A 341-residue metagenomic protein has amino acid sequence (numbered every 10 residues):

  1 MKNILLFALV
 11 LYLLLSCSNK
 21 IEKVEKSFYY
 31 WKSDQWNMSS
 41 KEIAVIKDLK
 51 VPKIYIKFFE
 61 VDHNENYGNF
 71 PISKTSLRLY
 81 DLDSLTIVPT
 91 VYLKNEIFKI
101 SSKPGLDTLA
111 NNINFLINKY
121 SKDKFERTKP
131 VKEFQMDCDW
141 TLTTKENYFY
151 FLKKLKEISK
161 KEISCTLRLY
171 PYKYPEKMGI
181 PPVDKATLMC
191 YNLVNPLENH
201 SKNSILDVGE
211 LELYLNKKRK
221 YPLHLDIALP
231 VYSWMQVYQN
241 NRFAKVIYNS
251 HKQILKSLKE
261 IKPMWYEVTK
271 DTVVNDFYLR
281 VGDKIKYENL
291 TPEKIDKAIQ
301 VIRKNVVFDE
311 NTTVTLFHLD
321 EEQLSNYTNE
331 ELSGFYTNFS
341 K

Functional and structural regions predicted by a protein language model:
M1-E25, K341: Bacterial Sec-dependent N-terminal signal peptides
C17-I46, I72: Boundary/entry segment of secreted carbohydrate-active catalytic domains
I21-F28, D62, N66-L188: Chitinase-like catalytic core of GlcNAc-active glycosidases
S39-H63, K119-Y120, K124-E126: Catalytic domains of carbohydrate-active enzymes, especially glycoside hydrolases
P52-Y55, Q135, T187, T315: Conserved beta-strand positions in the central sheet of alpha/beta enzyme cores
K57-F59, P89-E96, L188-N192, L229-V231 (+1 more regions): Short loop/turn segments at strand-loop or loop-helix junctions that form parts of catalytic or ligand-binding pockets
K153-H251: Substrate-binding surface in catalytic domains of secreted glycosidases
Y232, N240-K341: Substrate-binding cleft of secreted/luminal carbohydrate-active enzymes
